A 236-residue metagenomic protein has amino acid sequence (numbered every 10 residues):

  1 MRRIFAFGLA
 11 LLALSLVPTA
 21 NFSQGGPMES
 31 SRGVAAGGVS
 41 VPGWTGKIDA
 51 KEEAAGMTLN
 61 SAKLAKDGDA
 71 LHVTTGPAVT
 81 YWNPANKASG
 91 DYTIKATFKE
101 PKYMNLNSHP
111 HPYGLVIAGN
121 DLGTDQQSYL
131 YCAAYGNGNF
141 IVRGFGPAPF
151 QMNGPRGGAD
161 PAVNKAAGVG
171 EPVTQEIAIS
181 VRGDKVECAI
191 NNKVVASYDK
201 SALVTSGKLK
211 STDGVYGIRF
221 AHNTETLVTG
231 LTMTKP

Functional and structural regions predicted by a protein language model:
M1-G8: Bacterial N-terminal signal peptides that target proteins for export
G8-V17: Bacterial N-terminal signal peptides
G25-L106: Low-complexity, Ser/Thr/Pro/Gly-rich disordered linker/stalk regions
T75-F150: Secretory/extracellular carbohydrate-interaction modules and structurally similar beta-sandwich "look-alikes"
A96, G170-L203: Carbohydrate-binding surfaces in secreted/extracellular proteins
A96, T229-M233: Extracellular beta-strand elements of beta-rich domains used for carbohydrate recognition/degradation or cell-matrix
F150-E176: Short, aromatic/His-centered strand-loop micro-motif at the edge of beta-sheets
Y198-T229: Flexible glycan-contacting loops in extracellular carbohydrate-active proteins
